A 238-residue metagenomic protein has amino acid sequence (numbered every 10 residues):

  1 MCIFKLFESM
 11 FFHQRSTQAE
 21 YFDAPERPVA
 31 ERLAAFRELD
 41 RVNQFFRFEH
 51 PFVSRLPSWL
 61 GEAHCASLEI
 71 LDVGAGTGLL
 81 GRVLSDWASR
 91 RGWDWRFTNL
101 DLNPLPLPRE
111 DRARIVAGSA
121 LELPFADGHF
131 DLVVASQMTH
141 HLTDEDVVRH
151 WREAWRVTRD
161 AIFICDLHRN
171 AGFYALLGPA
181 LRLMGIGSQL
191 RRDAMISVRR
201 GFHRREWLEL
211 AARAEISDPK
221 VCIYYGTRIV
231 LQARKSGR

Functional and structural regions predicted by a protein language model:
L6-P25: N-terminal auxiliary segments of SAM/dcSAM-dependent transferases
P25-R55, W59: Class I SAM-dependent methyltransferase Rossmann-like catalytic core, especially the SAM/SAH-binding loop
L71-V73, T77-E122: Class I SAM-dependent methyltransferase SAM/SAH-binding core
V134: A conserved beta-strand element that flanks and buttresses the S-adenosyl-L-methionine
L142-E153: A short, conserved alpha-helix within the catalytic core of class I
R159-L167: Conserved beta-strand signature within the Rossmann-like core of class I S-adenosyl-L-methionine
L167-R213, K220: C-terminal alpha-helical "lid/dimerization" subdomain adjacent to the S-adenosyl-L-methionine
K220-R238: Core SAM-dependent methyltransferase catalytic element
